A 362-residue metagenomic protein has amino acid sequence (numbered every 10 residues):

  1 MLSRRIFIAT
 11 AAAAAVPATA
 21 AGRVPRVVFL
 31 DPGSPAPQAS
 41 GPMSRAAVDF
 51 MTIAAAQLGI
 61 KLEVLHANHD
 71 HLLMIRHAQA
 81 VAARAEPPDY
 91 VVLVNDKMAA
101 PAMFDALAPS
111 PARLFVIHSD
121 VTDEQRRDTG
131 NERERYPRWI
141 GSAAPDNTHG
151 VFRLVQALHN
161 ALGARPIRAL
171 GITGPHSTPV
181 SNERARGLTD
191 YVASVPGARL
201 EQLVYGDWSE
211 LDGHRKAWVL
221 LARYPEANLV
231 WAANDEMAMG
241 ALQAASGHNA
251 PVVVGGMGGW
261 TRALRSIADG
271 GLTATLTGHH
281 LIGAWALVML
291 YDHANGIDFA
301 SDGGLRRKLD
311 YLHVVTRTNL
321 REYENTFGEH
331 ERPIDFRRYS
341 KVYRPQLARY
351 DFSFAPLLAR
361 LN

Functional and structural regions predicted by a protein language model:
M1-A12: N-terminal secretory signal peptides and thylakoid transit peptides that target proteins across membranes
P25-F50, A54, E63-R76, V94-M98 (+2 more regions): Extracytoplasmic "Venus flytrap"
N68, L73-D128, M237: Beta-alpha junction/loop-to-helix N-cap segments that form part of ligand/metal-binding clefts
M74, R135, I140-R168, G259 (+2 more regions): Hydrophobic alpha-helical segments within soluble ligand-binding/sensing domains
A85-N95, R113-H118, L170-G171, L203 (+3 more regions): Periplasmic-binding protein-like
A106-T148, A263-S266: Flexible loop/hinge segments that line or gate small-molecule binding clefts
L114-R127, W231-T273, L281: Venus flytrap/periplasmic-binding-protein-like
I172, W285-N362: Hinge/cleft segment of the Venus flytrap/periplasmic-binding protein
